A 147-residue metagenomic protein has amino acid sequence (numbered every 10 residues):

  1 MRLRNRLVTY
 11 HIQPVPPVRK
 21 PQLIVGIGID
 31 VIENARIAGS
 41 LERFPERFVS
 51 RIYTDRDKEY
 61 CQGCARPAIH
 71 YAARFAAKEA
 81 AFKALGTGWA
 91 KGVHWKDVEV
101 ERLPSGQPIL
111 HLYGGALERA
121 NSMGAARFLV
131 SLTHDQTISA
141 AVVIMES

Functional and structural regions predicted by a protein language model:
L3, Y10-S147: Core catalytic alpha/beta fold that binds nucleotide/phospho-ligands
